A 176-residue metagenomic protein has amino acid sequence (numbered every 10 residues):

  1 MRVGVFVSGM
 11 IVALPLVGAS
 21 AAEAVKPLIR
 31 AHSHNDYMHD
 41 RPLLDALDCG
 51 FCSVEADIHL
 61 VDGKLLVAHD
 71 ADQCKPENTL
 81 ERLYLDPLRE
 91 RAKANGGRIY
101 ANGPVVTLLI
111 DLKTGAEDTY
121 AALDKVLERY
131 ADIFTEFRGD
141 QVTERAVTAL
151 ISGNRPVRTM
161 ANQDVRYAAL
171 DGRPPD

Functional and structural regions predicted by a protein language model:
G4-P15: Bacterial N-terminal signal peptides
A22-L28, H34-Y37, P42-E55, H59-D176: Catalytic cores of phosphodiester-bond hydrolases, prominently lipid phosphodiesterases
